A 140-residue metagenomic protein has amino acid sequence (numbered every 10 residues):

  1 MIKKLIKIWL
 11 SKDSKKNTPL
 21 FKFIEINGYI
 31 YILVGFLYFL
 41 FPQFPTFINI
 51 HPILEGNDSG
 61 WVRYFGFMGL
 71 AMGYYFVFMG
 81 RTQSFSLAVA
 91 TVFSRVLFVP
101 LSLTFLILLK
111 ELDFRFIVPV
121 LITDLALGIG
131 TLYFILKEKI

Functional and structural regions predicted by a protein language model:
M1-N17: Short, Lys/Arg-rich, polar N-terminal cytosolic tail immediately upstream of the first transmembrane signal-anchor
K15-G60: Membrane-helix boundary elements
E25, I32, V92, V99 (+1 more regions): Hydrophobic transmembrane-helix microenvironments that flank and shape a buried ionizable site
Y29-Y38, N57-G80, F93-V96, P100: Core segments of alpha-helical transmembrane spans in multipass integral membrane proteins
F39, V77, L103, I129-L132: Membrane-embedded alpha-helical segments of multi-pass transporters/permeases
N49-S59, S86-T91, D113-I122: Non-cytosolic membrane-interface motifs at loop->transmembrane helix junctions
R81-T82, L87, P100-V120, L136: Membrane-helix boundary connector in multi-pass membrane proteins
L125-I140: Membrane-water interface at the C-terminal end of transmembrane alpha helices
